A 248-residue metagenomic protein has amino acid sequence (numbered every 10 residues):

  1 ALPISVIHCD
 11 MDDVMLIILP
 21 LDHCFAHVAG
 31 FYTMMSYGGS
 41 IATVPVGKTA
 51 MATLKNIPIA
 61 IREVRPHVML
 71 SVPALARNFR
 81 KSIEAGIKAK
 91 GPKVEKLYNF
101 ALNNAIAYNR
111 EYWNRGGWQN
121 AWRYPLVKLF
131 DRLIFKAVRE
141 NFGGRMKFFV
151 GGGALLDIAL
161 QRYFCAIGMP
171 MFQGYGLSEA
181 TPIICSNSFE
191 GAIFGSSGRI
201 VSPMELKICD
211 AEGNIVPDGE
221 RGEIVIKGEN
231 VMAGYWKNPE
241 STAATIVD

Functional and structural regions predicted by a protein language model:
A1, C24-F25, S178, I184: Conserved short hydrophobic patches within well-ordered secondary structure
P3-V14, L21-Y124, K128-F135: Conserved AMP-binding/adenylation subdomain of ANL enzymes
V14-L16, I224-V225: Short, well-ordered beta-strand segments
M15-I18, F149: Extended hydrophobic secondary-structure segments that form protein cores and membrane-embedded regions
I106, R123-D248: Conserved AMP-binding/adenylate-forming
